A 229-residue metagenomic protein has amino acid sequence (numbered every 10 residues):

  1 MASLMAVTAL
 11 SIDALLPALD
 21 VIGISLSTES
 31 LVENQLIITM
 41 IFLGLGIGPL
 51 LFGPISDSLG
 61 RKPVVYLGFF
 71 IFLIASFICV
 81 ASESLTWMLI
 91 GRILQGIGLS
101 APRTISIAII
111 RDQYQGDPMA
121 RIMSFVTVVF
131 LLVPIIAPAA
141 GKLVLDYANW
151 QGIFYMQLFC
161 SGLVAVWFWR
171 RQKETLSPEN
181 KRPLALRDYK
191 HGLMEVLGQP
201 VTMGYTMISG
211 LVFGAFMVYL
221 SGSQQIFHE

Functional and structural regions predicted by a protein language model:
A2-T28, Y219-Q224: Extracytoplasmic
D13, F42-L50, P134-I135: Residue-level signature of mid-helix packing/kink "hotspots" within the transmembrane helices of 12-pass Major
A18-I47: Extracellular/periplasmic helix-loop-helix junction of adjacent transmembrane segments in MFS-like secondary
T28, G60, A81-W87, G98 (+1 more regions): Helix-breaking motifs and short loop linkers at transmembrane-helix boundaries and internal kinks in secondary membrane
G46-T86: Conserved MFS/SLC helix-loop-helix module at the cytosolic interface between two early adjacent transmembrane helices
G91-F130: Cytoplasmic helix-loop-helix junction between adjacent transmembrane helices in 12-TM secondary transporters
F159-P178: C-terminal membrane-cytosol helix-exit motif in multi-pass small-molecule transporters
T175-Y205: Juxtamembrane intracellular "pre-TM" segments in multi-pass secondary transporters
